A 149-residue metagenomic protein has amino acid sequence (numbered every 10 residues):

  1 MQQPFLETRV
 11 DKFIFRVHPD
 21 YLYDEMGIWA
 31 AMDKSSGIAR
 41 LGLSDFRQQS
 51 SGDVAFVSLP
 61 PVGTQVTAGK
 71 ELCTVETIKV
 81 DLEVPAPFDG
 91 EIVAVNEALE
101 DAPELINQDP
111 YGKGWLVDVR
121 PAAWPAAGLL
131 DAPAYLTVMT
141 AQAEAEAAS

Functional and structural regions predicted by a protein language model:
Q2-A68, K113-L116, P121-A123, L129-S149: Acidic, low-complexity mobile loops and tails
L22, S58, Q65, E76-T77 (+1 more regions): Small beta-strand-rich domains/subdomains or short beta-sheet motifs embedded in larger alpha/beta proteins
P61-V75, E91-V93: Short, well-structured beta-strand-loop connectors
D81, P125-A126: Short beta-strands and strand-coil junctions in structured, solvent-facing domains, enriched
E91-V117: Aromatic- and Lys/Arg-enriched surface recognition patch
